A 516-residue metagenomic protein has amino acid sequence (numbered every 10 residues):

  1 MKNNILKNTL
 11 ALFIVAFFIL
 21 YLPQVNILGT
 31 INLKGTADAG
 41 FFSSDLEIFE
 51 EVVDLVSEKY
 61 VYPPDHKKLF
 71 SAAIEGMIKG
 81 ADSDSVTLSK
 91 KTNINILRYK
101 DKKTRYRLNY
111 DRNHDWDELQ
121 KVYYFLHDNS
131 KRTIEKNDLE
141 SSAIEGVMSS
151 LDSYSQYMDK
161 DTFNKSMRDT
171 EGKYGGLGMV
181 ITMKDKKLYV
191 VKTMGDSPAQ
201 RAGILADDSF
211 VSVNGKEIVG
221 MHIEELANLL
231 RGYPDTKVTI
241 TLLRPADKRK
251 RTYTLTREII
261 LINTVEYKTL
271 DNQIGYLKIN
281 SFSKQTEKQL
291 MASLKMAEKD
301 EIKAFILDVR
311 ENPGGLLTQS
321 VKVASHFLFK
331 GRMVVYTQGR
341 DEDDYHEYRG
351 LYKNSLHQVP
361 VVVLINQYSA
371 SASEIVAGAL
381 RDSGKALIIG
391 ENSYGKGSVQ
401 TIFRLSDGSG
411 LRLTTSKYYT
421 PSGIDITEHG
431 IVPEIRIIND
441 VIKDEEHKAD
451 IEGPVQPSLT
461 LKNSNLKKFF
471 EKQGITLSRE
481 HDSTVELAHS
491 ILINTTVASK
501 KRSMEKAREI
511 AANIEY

Functional and structural regions predicted by a protein language model:
K2-S155, I438, N465, F469-Y516: Terminal targeting/pro-maturation regions of precursor/exported proteins
N4-N8, I19-N32, A39-V53, V265-Y516: C-terminal "post-core" interaction segments
V53-S57, A199-H222, F305-D308: Conserved PDZ fold ligand-binding element
A73-M77, Y174-M194, A206, Q273-K278: PDZ/PDZ-like groove recognition
S142, S153-K192: PDZ/PDZ-like peptide-tail recognition elements
L151, K186-Y189, V211, E225-E266 (+1 more regions): PDZ-domain C-terminal substructure recognizer with occasional recognition of PDZ-binding tails
E171-G175, M183-K187, I204-L205, G232-T236 (+7 more regions): Short flexible coil/turn linkers enriched for glycine and charged/polar residues that connect secondary-structure
A206-T241, Q319, K396-I402: PDZ domains, with a preference for the canonical peptide-binding region formed by the helix
